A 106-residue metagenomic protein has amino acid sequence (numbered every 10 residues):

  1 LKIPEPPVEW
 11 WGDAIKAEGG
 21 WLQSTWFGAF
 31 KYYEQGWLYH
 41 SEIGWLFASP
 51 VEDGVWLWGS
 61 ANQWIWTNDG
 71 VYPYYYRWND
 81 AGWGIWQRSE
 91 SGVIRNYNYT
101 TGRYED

Functional and structural regions predicted by a protein language model:
L1-I3: Surface beta-loop-beta hairpin patches that serve as ligand-binding interfaces in beta-rich domains
P6-D106: Repetitive, compositionally biased segments used for assembly/scaffolding
